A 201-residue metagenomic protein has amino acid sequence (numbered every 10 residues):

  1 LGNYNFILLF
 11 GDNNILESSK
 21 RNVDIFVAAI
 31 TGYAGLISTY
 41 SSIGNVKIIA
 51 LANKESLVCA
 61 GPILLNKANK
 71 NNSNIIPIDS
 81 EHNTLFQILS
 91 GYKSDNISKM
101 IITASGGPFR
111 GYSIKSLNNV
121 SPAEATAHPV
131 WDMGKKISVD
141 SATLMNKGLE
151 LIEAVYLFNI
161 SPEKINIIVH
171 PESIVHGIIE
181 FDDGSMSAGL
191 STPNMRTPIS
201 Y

Functional and structural regions predicted by a protein language model:
L1-Y201: Catalytic, metal-anchored helix/loop core of enzyme active sites in primary metabolism
